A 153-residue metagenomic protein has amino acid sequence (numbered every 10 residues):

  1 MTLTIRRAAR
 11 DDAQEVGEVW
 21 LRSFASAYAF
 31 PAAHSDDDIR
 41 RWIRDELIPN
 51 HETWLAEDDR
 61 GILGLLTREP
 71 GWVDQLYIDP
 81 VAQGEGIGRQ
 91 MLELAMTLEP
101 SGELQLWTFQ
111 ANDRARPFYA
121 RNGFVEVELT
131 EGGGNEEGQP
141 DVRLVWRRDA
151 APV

Functional and structural regions predicted by a protein language model:
M1-D11, A150-V153: Conserved N-terminal entry element of GNAT/NAT acetyltransferase domains
R10, G17-R44: Conserved GNAT-fold acetyl-CoA-binding loop/helix
R44-L55, W72: A short helix-loop-beta-strand connector motif used in the catalytic cores of GNAT acetyltransferases and, in some
L55, G61-Y77: Conserved beta-strand in the GNAT
E69, L76-Q83, T108-F109: A short, internal acetyl-CoA/4′-phosphopantetheine-binding micro-motif in the GNAT/acyltransferase core
G84-T97, P117, R121: Conserved acetyl-CoA-binding loop-helix of GNAT-fold acetyltransferases
G88, L92, A111-A115, G132-G138: Short glycine/proline-centered loop/turn elements that form peptide/ligand docking sites
E99-Q110: Conserved GNAT acetyl-CoA-binding A-motif
